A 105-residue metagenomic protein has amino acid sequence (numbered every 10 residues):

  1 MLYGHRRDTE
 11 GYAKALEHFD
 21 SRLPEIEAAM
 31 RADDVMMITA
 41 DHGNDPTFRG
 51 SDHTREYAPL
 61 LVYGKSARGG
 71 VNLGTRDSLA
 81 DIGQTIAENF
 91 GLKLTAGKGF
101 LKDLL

Functional and structural regions predicted by a protein language model:
M1-L105: Feature captures the catalytic ectodomains and active-site-proximal regions of enzymes that hydrolyze or transfer
